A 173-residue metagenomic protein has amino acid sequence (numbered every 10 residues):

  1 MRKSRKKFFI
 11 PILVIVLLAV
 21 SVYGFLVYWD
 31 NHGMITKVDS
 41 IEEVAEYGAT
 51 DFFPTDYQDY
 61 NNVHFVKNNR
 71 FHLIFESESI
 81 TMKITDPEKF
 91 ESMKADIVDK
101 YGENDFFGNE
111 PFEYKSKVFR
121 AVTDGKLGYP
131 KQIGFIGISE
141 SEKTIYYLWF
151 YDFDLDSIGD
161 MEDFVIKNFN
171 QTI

Functional and structural regions predicted by a protein language model:
M1-S21: N-terminal Sec-pathway targeting helices
R5-K6, V20-L26, V44, T50 (+10 more regions): Generic intrinsically disordered, low-complexity segments enriched for polar/acidic and small residues
V16-L17, V22, N68-R70, D124-K126: Short, flexible coil/linker segments at or flanking structured domains
V22-K100: N-terminal export/targeting and maturation segments
S92-I173: Extracytoplasmic electrostatic interaction patches
